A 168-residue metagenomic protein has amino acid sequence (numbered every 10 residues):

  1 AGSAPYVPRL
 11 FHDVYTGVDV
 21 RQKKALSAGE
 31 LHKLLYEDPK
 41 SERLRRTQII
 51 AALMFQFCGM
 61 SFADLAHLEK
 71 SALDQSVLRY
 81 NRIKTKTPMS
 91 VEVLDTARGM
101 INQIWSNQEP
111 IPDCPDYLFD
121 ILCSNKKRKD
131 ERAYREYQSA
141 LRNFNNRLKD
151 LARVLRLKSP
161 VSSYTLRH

Functional and structural regions predicted by a protein language model:
A1, L34-E37, L53-Q56, L68 (+3 more regions): Generic, well-ordered alpha-helical scaffold segments in large soluble proteins
G2-Y6, S106-C114: Proline-centered turn/helix-capping motifs that create local helix->coil transitions or kinks
S3-F62, A66: Basic, Lys/Arg- and aromatic-enriched nucleic-acid-binding interface segment
R9-D13, H67-W105: Conserved tyrosine-mediated DNA breakage-rejoining catalytic core shared by Y-recombinases
V20, T85-Q103, D113-D150: C-terminal catalytic core of Y-nucleophile DNA break-rejoin enzymes
H32, Q48, F55, A63 (+4 more regions): Feature representing long, continuous alpha-helical segments
K40-E42, E136, N145-H168: Short, basic (Lys/Arg/His-rich) helix/loop patches that form interaction surfaces in the mid-to-C-terminal regions
